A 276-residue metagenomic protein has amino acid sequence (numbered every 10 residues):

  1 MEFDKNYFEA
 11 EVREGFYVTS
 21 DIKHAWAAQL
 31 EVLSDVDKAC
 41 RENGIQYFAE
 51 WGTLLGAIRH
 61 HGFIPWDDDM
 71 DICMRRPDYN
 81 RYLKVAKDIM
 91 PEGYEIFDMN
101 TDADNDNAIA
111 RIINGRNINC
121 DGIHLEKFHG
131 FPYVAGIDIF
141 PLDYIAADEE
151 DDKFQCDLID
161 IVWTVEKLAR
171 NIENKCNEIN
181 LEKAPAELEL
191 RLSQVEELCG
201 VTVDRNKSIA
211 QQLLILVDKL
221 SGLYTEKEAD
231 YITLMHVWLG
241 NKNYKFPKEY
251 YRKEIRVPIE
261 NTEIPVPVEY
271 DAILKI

Functional and structural regions predicted by a protein language model:
M1-Y17: N-terminal flexible segment immediately upstream of the FAD-binding catalytic core in FAD-dependent oxidoreductases
E2-Y7, Y47-T53, W238-Y244: Short, functional N-terminal and low-complexity linear motifs
E9, Y17-R41, A86-A147, W163-I276: Conserved catalytic core of two-metal-ion nucleotidyltransferases
D37-M70, M74-N80, E249: Active-site nucleotide-donor binding segment shared across nucleotidyl transfer reactions
I64-P65, C73-M74, Y79-M99: Long, hydrophobic, well-ordered secondary-structure blocks that form the structural core and pocket-lining surfaces
E149-Q155: A short secondary-structure junction signal
C156-I161: Short, His- and charge-rich active-site/binding loops that engage polyanionic ligands
